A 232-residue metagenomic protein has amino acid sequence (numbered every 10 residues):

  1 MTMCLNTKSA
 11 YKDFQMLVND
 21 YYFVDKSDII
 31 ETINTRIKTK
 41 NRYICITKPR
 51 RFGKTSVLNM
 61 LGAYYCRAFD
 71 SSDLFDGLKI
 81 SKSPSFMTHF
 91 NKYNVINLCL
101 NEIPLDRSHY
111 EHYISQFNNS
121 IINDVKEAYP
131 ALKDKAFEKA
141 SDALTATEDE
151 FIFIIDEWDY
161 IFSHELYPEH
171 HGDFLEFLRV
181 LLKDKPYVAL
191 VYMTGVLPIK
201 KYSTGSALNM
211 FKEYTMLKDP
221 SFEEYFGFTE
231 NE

Functional and structural regions predicted by a protein language model:
M1-E232: Phosphate-binding site recognition
